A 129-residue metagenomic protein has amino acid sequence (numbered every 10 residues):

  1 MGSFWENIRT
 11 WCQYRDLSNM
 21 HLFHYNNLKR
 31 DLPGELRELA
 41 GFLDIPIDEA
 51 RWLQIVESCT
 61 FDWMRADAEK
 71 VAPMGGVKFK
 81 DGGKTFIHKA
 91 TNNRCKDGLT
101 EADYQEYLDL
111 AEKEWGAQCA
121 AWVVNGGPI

Functional and structural regions predicted by a protein language model:
M1-R15, L28, G41-I129: PAPS-dependent sulfotransferases, especially Golgi type II membrane carbohydrate sulfotransferases
D16-M20: Short glycine-/polar-rich loops that comprise or flank the Walker A/P-loop and associated switch/sensor motifs
H21, Y25-E38, F42: Conserved beta-strand->loop/alpha-helix structural units within folded catalytic cores of enzymes with alpha/beta
